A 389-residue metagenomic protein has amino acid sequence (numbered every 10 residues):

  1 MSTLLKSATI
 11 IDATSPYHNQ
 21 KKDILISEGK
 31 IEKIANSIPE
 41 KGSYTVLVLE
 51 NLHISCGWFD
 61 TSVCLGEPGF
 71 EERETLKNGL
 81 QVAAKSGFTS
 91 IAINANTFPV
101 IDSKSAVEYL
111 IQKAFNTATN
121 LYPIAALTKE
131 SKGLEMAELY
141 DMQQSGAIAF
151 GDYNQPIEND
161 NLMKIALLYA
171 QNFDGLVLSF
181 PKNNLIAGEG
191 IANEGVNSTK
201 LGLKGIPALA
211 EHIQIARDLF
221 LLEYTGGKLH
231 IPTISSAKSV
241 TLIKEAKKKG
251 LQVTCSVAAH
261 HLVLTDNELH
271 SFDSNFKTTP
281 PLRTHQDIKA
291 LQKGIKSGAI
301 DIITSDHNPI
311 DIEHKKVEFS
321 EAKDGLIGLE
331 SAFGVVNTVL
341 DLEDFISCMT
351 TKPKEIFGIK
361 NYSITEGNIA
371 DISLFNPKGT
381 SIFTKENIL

Functional and structural regions predicted by a protein language model:
M1-K41: N-terminal metal-binding scaffold of metallo-dependent hydrolase/deaminase domains
A8, G29, N51, S62 (+13 more regions): Divalent metal-coordination and catalytic microenvironments
I38-I54: Active-site metal-binding motif and surrounding structural segment of the metallo-beta-lactamase
E50-A114: Metal-associated gating/positioning segment near the N- to mid-region
K113-L127: A glycine-rich helix N-cap at a beta->alpha junction
A137-I303: Histidine/acidic residue-rich metal-binding segments in metalloenzymes
K200-G226, K296-S297, I302-I303, N308-K378: His/Asp/Glu-enriched, well-ordered alpha-helical/loop segment that forms or immediately abuts the divalent-metal
F276, F319-S320, S381-L389: Short, surface-exposed loop/helix-turn segments at secondary-structure junctions that function as lids/hinges flanking
